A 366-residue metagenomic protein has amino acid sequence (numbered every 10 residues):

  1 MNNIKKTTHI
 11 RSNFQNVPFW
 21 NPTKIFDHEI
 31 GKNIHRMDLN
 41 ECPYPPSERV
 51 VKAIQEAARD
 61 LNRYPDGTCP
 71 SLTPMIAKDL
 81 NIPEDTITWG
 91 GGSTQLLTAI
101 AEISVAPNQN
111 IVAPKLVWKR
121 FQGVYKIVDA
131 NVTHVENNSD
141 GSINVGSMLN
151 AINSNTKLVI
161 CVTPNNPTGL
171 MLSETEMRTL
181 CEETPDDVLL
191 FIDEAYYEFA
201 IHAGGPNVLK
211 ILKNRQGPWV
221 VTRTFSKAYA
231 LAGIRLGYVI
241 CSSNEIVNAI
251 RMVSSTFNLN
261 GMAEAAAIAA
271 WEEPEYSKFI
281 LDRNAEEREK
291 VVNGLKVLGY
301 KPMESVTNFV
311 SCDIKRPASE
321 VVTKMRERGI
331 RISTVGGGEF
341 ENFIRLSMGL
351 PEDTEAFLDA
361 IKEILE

Functional and structural regions predicted by a protein language model:
N2-R63: N-terminal "arm"/small-domain region of PLP-dependent enzymes with the aminotransferase-like
S47, P218-M303: PLP-dependent aminotransferase class I/II
C69-N110: Phosphate-binding glycine-rich loop
P83-I87, N108-N110, N155, D187 (+3 more regions): Short acidic capping loops at alpha-helix termini that bridge into adjacent secondary structure
I103-C161: PLP-dependent aminotransferase-like
K126, I143-S154, P167-L190, E194-A228: Active-site pre-lysine segment of PLP-dependent enzymes
N284-A285, G294-R328: Conserved PLP-binding catalytic core of the aspartate aminotransferase-like
K324-R328, I332-S333, G337-E366: PLP-dependent enzyme catalytic core of the Aspartate aminotransferase-like
